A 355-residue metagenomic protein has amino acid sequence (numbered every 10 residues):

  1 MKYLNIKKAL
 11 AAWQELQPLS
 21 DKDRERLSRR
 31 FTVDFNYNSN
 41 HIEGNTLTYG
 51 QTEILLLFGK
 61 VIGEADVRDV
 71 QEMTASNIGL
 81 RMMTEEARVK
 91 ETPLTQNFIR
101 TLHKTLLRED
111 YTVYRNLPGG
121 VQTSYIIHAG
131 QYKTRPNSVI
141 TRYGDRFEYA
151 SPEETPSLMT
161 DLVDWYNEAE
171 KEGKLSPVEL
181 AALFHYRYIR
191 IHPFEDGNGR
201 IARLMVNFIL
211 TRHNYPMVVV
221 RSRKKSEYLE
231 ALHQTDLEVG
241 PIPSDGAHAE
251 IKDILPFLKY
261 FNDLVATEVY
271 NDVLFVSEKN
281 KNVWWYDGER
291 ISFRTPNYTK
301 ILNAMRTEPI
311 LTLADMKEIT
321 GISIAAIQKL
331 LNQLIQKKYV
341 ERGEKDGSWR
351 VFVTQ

Functional and structural regions predicted by a protein language model:
M1-D196, R200-Q355: FIC/Doc superfamily catalytic core
